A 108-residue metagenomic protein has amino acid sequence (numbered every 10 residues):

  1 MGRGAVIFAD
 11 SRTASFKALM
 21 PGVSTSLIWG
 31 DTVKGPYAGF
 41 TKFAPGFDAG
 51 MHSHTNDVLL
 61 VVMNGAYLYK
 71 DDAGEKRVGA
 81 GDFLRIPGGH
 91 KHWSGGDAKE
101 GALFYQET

Functional and structural regions predicted by a protein language model:
M1-G35: A short, N-terminal "cap"/entry segment at the start of jelly-roll beta-barrel domains of the cupin/DSBH fold
L19-M20, T32-K34, S53, R77 (+2 more regions): Extracellular/periplasmic catalytic domains that process cell-envelope and extracellular macromolecules
S24, T55-V58, M63, H90 (+1 more regions): Residues that flank catalytic or metal-binding motifs in active/ligand-binding sites
T25-L27, A38-K42, L59, E75 (+2 more regions): Conserved hydrophobic/aromatic beta-strand scaffold that supports enzyme active sites
W29, K34-S53, P87-K91: Conserved short histidine dyad/triad with adjacent acidic residue
T32-V33, Y67, D71-K91: Short acidic-glycine-tyrosine-enriched beta hairpin
A44-F47, H54-A73: Glycine- and acidic-residue-biased ligand/ion/polar-headgroup-sensing regions
G88-T108: Ligand-binding loop in jelly-roll beta-barrel domains
